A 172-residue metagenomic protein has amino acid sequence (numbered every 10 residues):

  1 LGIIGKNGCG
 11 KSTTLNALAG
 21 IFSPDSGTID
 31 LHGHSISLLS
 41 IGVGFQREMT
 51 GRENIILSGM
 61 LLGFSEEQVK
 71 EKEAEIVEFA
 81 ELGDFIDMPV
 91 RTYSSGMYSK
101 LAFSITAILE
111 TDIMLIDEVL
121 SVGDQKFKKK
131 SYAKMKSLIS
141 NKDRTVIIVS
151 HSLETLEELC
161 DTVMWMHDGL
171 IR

Functional and structural regions predicted by a protein language model:
I4-K6: The feature captures the beta-strand-to-loop junction immediately N-terminal to the Walker
A19: Helix-to-loop junction immediately C-terminal to a conserved catalytic motif
I56, Q68-F85: Conserved ABC ATPase "signature" region
K128-N141: Helical segment within the ABC ATPase nucleotide-binding domain
S150-H151: H-loop/switch region of ABC-family ATPase nucleotide-binding domains
L156-E158: A short, surface-exposed alpha-helical micro-motif characterized by mixed small hydrophobic and charged/polar residues
D168-G169: Conserved ABC ATPase "signature" C-loop
